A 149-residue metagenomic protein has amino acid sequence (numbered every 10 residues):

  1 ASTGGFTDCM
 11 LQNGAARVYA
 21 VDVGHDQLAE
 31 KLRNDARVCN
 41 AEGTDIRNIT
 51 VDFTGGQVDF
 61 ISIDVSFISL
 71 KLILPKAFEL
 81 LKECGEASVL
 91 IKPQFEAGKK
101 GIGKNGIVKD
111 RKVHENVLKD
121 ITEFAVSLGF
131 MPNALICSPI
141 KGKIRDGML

Functional and structural regions predicted by a protein language model:
A1-S2, V23: Class I SAM-dependent methyltransferase "Motif I" SAM/SAH-binding loop
C9-R17: Conserved S-adenosyl-L-methionine
A16-L72: S-adenosyl-L-methionine
K71-S88: A short glycine-rich, Lys/Arg-flanked "PGG" loop and its adjoining helix->strand segment in the class I
P93-D110: Short, glycine-/aromatic-enriched active-site segment of Class I SAM-dependent methyltransferases
K112-L128: Short alpha-helix
F130-I140: Conserved S-adenosyl-L-methionine
